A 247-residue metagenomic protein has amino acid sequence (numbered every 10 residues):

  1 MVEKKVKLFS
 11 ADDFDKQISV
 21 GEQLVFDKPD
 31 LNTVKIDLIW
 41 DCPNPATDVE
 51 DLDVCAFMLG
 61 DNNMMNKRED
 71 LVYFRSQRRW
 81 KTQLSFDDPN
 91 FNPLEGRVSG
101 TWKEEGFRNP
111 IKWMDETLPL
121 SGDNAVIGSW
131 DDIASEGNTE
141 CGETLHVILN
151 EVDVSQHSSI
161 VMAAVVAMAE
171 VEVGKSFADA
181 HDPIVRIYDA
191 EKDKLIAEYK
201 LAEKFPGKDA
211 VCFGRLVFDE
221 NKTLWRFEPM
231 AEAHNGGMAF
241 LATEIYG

Functional and structural regions predicted by a protein language model:
M1-G247: Intrinsic-disorder/low-complexity signal
